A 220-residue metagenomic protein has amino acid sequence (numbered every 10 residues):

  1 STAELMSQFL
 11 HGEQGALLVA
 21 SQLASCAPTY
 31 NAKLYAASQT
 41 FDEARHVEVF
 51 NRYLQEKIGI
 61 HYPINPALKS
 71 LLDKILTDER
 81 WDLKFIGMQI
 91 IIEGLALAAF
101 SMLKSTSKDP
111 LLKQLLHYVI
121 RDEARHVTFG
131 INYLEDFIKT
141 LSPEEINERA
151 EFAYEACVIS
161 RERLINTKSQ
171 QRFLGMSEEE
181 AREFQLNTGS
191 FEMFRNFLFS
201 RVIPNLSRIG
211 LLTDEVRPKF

Functional and structural regions predicted by a protein language model:
S1-F9, P28-R45, E79-F85, P110-E123 (+1 more regions): Alpha-helical scaffold segments that form or flank carboxylate-/histidine-based iron centers
S1-Q8, P66-I90, T106-S107, E155-L174: Acidic/His metal-coordination segments adjacent to aromatic residues that form catalytic metal sites in metalloenzymes
F9-L17, Q39-L54, I86-F100, V119-G130 (+2 more regions): Alpha-helical transition-metal enzyme core signature, strongest for iron centers
L17, Q22-T77: Long, hydrophobic, well-ordered secondary-structure blocks that form the structural core and pocket-lining surfaces
L18, R52-Q55, G59, T128-E135 (+4 more regions): Charged/polar positions within long, soluble alpha-helices
L23-L34, K57-I58, F100-Y118, N132-N147 (+1 more regions): Inter-helical turn/loop segments and adjacent helix faces that build the functional surface of alpha-helical bundle
N51-Y118: A contiguous, well-structured "functional interface" segment within a domain
P143-F220: Extended, helix-rich structural scaffolds rather than catalytic motifs
